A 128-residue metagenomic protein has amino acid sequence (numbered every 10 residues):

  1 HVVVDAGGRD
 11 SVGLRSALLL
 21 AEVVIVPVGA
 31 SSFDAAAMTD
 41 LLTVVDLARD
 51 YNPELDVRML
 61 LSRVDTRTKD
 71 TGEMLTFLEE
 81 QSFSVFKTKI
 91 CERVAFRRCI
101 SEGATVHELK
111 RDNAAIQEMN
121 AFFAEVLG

Functional and structural regions predicted by a protein language model:
H1-A17: Switch II (G3) loop of P-loop NTPases
V4, V26, M59-L61: Structural beta-sheet core signal
G7, L20-L41, D65-R67: Conserved Switch II/interswitch segment of TRAFAC-class P-loop GTPases
A36-E54, M59-R63: Conserved C-terminal guanine-recognition region of P-loop GTPase G domains, centered on the G4
D65, L75-A104: Beta-strand-loop-alpha "switch" segments that mediate conformational coupling across diverse proteins
R67-T71, M119: Class I S-adenosyl-L-methionine-dependent methyltransferase catalytic core
I100-N120: C-terminal boundary of histidine-terminating zinc-finger modules
A121-G128: C-terminal alpha-helix
